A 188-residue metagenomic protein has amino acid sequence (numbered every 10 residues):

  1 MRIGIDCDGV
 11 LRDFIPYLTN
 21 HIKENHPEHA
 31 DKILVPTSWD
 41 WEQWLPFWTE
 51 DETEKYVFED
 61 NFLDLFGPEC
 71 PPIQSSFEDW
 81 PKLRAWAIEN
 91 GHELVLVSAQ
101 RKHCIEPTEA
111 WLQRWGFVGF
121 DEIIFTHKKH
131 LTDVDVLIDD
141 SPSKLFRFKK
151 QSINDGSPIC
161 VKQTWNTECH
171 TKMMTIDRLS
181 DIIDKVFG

Functional and structural regions predicted by a protein language model:
M1-E54: Active-site neighborhood of HAD-like aspartate-dependent phosphohydrolases
R12-I15, N20, N90, L94 (+4 more regions): Short catalytic/ligand-binding loop motif for oxyanion handling, primarily in non-cytosolic enzymes, centered on
D60-V95, K102-E106: Short, acidic loop-to-helix structural element flanking the phosphoryl-transfer center in phosphate-processing enzymes
E93, G119-E122, S157, M174: Conserved beta-strand segments of alpha/beta enzyme cores
V97-K150: Substrate-recognition "cap/lid" segment bordering the active-site pocket of phosphatases
E122-T126, K172-I182: Short acidic-hydrophobic, aromatic-tinged amphipathic segments that line or gate anion-handling sites
L137-D177: Acidic, Mg2+-coordinating phosphoryl-transfer loop and its flanking beta/alpha structural elements, shared across
